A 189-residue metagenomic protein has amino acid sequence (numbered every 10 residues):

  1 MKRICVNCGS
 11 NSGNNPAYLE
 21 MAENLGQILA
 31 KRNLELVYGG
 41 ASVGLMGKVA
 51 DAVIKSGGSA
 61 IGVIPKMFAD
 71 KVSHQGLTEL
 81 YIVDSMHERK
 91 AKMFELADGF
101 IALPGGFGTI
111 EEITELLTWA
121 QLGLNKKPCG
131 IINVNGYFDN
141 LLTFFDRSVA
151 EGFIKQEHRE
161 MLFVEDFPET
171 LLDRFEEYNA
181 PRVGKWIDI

Functional and structural regions predicted by a protein language model:
M1-L96, V134-E169, R174, N179-I189: A cross-family phosphate/adenosyl-ligand binding-site feature
I54, A120-K127, F153-I154: Arginine/glycine-rich "motif VI" loop of SF2 helicases in the C-terminal RecA-like domain
S59-I61, L122-N133: Gly/Pro- and small hydrophobic-enriched strand-loop and loop-to-helix capping segments that sit at the rims
E88-G123, G130, R182-I189: Active-site/ligand-binding-proximal alpha/beta "capping" segment
